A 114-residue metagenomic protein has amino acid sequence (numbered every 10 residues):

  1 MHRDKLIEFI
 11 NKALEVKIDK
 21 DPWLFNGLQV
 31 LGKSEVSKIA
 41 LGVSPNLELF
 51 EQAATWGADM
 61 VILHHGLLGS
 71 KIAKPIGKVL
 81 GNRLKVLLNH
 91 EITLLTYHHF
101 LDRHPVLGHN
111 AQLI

Functional and structural regions predicted by a protein language model:
M1-I114: Hydrophobic structural segments
